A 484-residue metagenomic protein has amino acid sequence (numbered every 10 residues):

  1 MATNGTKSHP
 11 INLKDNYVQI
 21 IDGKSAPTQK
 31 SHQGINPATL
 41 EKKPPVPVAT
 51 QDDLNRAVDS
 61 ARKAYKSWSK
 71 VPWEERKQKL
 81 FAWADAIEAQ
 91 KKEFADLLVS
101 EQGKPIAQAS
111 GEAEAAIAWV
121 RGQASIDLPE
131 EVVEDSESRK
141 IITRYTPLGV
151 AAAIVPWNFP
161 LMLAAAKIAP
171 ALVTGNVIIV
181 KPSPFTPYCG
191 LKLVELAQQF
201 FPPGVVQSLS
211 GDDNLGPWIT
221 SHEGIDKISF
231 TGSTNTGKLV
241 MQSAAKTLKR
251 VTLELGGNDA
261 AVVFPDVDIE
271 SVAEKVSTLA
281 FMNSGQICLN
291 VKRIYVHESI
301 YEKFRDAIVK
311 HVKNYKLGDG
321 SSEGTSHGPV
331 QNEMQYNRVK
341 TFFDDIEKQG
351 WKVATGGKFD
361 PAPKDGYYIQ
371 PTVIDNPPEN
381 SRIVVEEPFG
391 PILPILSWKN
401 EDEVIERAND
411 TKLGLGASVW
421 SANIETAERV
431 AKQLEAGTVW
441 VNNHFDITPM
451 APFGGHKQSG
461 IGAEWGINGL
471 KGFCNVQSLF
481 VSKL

Functional and structural regions predicted by a protein language model:
A2-R139, Q331: N-terminal Rossmann-like NAD(P)+-binding subdomain of aldehyde/semialdehyde dehydrogenases
G34-T39, D59, T252-L255, N283-C288 (+4 more regions): Short, flexible turn/loop "capping" segments at secondary-structure junctions
T39-P45, I225, P361, Y368-L484: Conserved C-terminal structural/oligomerization subdomain of aldehyde/semialdehyde dehydrogenase
L40, R76, L98, V120 (+9 more regions): Residue-level signal for inorganic ion chemistry
K42-A49, A64-K70, A153, A261-F264 (+5 more regions): Short, well-ordered beta-strand elements within core beta-sheets of diverse protein domains
Y65, S69, A84-K91, A95 (+19 more regions): Structural signal for hydrophobic packing residues in well-ordered secondary-structure cores of soluble enzyme domains
E131-S271, W398: Rossmann-like NAD(P) dinucleotide-binding subdomain of oxidoreductase/dehydrogenase enzymes
N235-P378, V441: ALDH superfamily catalytic-core signature
